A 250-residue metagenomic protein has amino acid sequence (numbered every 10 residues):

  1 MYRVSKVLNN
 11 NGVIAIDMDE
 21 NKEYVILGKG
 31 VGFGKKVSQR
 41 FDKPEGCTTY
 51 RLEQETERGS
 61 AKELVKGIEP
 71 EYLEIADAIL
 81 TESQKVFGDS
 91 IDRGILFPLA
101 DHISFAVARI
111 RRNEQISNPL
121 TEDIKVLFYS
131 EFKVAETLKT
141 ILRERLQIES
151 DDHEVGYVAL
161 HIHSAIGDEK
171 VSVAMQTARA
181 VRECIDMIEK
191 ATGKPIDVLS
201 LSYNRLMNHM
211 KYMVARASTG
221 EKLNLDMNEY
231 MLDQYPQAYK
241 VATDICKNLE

Functional and structural regions predicted by a protein language model:
M1-E250: A cross-family "folded-core" feature that marks the main globular domain of proteins
